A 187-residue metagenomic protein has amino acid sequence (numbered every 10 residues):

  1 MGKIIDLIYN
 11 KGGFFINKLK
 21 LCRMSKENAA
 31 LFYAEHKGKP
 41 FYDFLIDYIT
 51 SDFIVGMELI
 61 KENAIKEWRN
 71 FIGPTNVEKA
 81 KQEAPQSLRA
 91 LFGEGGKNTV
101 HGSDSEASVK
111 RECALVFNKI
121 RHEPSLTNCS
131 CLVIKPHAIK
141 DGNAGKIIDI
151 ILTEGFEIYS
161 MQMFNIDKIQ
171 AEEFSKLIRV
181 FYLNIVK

Functional and structural regions predicted by a protein language model:
M1-K187: Non-catalytic terminal and connector segments of soluble metabolic enzymes
